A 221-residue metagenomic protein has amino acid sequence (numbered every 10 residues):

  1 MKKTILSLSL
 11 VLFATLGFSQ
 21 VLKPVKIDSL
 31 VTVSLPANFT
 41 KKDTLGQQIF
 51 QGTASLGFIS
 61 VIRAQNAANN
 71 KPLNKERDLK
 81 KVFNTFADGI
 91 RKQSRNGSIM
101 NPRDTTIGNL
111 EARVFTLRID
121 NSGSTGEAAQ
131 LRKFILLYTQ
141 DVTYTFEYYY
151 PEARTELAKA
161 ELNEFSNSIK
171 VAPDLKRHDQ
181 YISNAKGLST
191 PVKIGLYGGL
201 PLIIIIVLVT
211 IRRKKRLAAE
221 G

Functional and structural regions predicted by a protein language model:
M1-T4, R213-K215: Positively charged n-region of N-terminal signal peptides that target proteins for export
T4-T15: Sec-dependent N-terminal signal peptides
Q20-Q47: N-terminal "mature-domain start" segment
I27, N74, D78, R154-L157: Extracytoplasmic/periplasmic, Sec-exported soluble proteins
L30, A37-F39, F83, Y144-K186: Surface-exposed amphipathic alpha-helical segments
K42, D120-S122, P151-A153: Short coil/turn motifs at secondary-structure junctions
G46-R132, L136-Q140, Y144-T145: Conserved polar/disulfide-associated segments of primarily extracytoplasmic proteins
D179-G221: C-terminal single-pass membrane-anchor helix
